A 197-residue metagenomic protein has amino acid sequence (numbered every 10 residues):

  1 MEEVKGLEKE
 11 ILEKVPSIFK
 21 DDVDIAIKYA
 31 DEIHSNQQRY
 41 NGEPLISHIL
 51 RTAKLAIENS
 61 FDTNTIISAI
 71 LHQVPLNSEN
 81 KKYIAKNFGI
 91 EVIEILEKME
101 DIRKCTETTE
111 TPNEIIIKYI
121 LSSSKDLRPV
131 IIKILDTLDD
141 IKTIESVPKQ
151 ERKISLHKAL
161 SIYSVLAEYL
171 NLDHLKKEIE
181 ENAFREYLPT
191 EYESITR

Functional and structural regions predicted by a protein language model:
M1-R197: Active-site helical microenvironments for divalent-metal-assisted chemistry
